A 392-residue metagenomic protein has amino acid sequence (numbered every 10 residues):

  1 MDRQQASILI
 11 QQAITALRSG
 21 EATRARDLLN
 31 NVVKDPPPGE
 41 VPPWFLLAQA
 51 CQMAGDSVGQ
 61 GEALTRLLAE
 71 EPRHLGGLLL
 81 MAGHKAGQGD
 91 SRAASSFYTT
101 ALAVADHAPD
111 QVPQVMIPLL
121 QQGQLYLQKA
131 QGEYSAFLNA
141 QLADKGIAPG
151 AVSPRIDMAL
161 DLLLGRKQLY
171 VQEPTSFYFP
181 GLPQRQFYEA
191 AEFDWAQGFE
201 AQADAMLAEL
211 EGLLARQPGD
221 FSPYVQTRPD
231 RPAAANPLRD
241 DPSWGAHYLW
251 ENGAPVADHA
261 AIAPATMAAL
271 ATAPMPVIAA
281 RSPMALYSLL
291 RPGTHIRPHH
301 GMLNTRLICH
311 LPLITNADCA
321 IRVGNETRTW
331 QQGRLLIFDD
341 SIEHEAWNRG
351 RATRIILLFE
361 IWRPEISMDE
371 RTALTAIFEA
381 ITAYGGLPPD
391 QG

Functional and structural regions predicted by a protein language model:
R3, P37-P38, P72, D106: Short coil turns that delineate tetratricopeptide repeat
A69, G83, G87-G89, A93-L286 (+3 more regions): Fe(II)/2-oxoglutarate oxygenase catalytic core
I314-Q332: A short beta-strand-loop-beta hairpin characteristic of the jelly-roll/cupin
